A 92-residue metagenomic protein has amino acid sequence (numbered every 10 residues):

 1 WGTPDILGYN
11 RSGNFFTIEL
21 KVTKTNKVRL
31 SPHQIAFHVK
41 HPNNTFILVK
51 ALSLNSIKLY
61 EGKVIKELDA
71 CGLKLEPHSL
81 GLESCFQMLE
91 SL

Functional and structural regions predicted by a protein language model:
G2: Beta-rich catalytic cores
I6-G8, G13-K24: Conserved catalytic cores of phosphodiester-cleaving nucleases, focusing on short active-site segments
I18, I47-L48, L59, C85 (+1 more regions): Hydrophobic beta-strand residues in large extracellular and virion-surface proteins
L20-V22, G62, A70: Active-site donor-binding loop signature of nucleotide-sugar glycosyltransferases
T23-P42: Mg2+/Mn2+-dependent nuclease catalytic core
K24-R29, S53-Y60, P77-S79: Short, exposed beta-strand "edge-strand" segments with a Pro/Gly-rich flavor and a Y/T-containing core
V39-E67: Nucleic-acid nuclease catalytic cores
G72-L92: Charged phosphate-binding loop/patch that engages nucleotide di/tri-phosphates or the phosphate backbone of nucleic
